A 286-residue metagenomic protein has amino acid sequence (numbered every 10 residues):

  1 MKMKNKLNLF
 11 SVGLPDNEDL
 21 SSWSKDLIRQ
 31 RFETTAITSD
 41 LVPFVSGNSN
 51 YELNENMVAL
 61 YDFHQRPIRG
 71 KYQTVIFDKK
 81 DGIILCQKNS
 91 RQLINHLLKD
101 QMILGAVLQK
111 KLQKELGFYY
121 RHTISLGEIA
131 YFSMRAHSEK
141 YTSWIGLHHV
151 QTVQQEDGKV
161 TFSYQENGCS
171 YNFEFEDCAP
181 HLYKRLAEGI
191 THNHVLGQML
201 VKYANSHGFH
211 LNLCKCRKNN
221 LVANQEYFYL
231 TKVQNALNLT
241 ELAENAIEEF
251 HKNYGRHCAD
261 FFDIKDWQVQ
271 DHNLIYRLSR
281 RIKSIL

Functional and structural regions predicted by a protein language model:
M1-W144, V153-L286: Eukaryotic intrinsically disordered, low-complexity regulatory linkers and tails enriched in Ser/Thr/Pro
